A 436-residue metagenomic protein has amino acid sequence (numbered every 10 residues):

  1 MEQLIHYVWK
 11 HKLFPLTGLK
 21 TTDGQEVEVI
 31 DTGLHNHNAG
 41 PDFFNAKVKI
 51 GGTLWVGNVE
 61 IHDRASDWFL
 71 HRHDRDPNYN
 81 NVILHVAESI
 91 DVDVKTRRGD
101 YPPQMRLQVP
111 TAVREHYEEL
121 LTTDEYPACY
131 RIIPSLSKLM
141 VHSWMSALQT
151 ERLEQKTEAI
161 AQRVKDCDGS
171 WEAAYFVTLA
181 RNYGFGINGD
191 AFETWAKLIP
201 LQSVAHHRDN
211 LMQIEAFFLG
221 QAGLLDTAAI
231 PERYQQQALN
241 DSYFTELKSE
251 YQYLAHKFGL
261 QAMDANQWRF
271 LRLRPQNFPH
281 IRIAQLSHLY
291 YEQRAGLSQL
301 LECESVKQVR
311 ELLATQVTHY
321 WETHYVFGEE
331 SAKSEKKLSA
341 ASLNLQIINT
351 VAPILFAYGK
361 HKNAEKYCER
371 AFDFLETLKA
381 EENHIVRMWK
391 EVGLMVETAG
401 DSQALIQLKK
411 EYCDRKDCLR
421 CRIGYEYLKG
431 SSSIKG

Functional and structural regions predicted by a protein language model:
M1-Y7: N-terminal "leader" segments that precede or initiate the main folded domain
Y7-S66: N-terminal ordered "arm"
T32-H37, N45-I50, D67-R75, I90-T96 (+1 more regions): Catalytic micro-motifs at enzyme active sites that drive phosphoryl/nucleotidyl and oxygen chemistry
A39, D76, C421: Short, structured segments at the rim of ligand-binding sites
E60-K138: A surface-exposed, charged beta-strand/loop segment in the N-terminal or early-internal portion of soluble proteins
E118-E172: Extended, acidic-biased charged interface segments
Q149-A404, D417: Hydrophobic, aromatic-lined core segments that form the binding pocket/scaffold for planar heteroaromatic ligands
E391-G436: Acidic, carboxylate-rich catalytic segments that either coordinate divalent cations
